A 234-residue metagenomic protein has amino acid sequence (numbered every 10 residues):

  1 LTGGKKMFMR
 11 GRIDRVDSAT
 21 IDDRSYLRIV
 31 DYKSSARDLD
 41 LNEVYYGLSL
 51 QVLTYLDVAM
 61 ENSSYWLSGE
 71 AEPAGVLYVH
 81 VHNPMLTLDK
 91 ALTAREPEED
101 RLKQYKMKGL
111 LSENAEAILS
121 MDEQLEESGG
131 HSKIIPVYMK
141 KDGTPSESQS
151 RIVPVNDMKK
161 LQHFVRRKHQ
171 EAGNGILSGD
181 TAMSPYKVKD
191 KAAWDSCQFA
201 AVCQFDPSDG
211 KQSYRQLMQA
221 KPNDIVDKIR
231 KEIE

Functional and structural regions predicted by a protein language model:
L1-E234: Structural signature of nuclease core domains in nucleic-acid processing machines
